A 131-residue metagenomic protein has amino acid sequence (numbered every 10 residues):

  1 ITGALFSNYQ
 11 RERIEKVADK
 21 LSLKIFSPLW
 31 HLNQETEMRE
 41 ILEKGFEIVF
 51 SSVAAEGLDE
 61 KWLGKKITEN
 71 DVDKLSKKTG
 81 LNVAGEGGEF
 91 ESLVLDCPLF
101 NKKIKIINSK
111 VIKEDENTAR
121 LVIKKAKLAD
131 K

Functional and structural regions predicted by a protein language model:
I1-K131: Nucleotide-activated chemistry modules centered on ATP-dependent adenylation/adenylyltransferase
